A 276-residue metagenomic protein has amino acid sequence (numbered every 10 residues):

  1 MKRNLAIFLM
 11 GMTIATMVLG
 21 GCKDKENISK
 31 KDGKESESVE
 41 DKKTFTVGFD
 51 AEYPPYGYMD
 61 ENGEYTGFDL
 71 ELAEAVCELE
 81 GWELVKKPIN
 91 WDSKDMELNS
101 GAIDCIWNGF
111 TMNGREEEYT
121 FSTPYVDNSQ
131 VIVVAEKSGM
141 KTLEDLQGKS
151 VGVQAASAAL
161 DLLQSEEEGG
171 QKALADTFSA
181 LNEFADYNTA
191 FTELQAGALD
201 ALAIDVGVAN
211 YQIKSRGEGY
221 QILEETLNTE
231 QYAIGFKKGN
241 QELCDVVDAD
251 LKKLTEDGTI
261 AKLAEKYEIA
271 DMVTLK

Functional and structural regions predicted by a protein language model:
V18-G33: Bacterial lipoprotein signal-peptidase II cleavage site
K23, L70-L79, M140, E144-D145 (+2 more regions): Extended ligand-binding regions for polar small-molecule ligands
K31-G109, E183, K266: Extracytoplasmic small-molecule ligand-binding "clamshell" domains of the periplasmic binding protein/Venus flytrap
A51, D127-V134, V206, N210 (+2 more regions): Periplasmic-binding protein-like
A73-W82, A159-E183, I213-G217: Ligand-binding cleft/hinge of the Venus flytrap
E74, E78, E83-D145, Q221 (+1 more regions): Acidic, polar ligand-binding/catalytic clefts
G81-E83, N99-N108, K149-S150, D186 (+2 more regions): Alpha-to-beta junction loops
S93, G109-E118, L162-S165, E193-T229: A ligand-binding cleft/hinge motif common to bilobed small-molecule-binding domains
